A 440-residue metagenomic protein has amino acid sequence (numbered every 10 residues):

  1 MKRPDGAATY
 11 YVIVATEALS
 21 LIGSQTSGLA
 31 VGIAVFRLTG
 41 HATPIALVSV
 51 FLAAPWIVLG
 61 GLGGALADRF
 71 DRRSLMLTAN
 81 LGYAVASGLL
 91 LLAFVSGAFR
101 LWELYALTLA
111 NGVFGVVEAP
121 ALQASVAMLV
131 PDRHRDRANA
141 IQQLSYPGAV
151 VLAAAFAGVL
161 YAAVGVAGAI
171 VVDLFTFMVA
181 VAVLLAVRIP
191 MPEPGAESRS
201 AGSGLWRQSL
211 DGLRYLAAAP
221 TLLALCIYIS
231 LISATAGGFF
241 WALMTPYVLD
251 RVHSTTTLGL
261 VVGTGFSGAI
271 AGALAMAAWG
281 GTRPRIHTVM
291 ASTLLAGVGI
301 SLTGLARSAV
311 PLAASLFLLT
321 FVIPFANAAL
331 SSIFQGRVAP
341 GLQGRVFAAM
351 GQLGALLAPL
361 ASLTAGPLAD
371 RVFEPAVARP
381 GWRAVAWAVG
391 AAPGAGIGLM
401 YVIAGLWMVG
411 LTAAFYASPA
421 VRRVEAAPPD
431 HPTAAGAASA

Functional and structural regions predicted by a protein language model:
M1-A440: Alpha-helical transmembrane-bundle signature of multi-pass membrane transport and export proteins
